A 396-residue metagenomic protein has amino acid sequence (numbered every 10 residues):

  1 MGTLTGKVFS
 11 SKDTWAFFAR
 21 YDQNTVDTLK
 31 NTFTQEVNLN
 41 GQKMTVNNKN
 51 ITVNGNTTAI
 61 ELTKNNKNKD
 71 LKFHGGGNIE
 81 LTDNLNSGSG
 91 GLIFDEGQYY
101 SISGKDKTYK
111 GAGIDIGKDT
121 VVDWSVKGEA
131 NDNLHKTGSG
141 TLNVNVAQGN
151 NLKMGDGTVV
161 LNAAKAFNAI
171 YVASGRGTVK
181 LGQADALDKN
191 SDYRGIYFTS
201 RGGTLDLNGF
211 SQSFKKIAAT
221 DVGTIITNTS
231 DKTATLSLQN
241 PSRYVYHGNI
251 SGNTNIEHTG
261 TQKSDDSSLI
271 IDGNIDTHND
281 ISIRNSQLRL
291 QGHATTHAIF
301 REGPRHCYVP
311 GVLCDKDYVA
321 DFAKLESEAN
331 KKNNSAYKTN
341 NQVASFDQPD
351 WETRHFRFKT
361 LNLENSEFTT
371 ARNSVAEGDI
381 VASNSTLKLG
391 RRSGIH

Functional and structural regions predicted by a protein language model:
M1-L62, K67-N78, T295, C307-D317: Outer-membrane translocation/initiation segment of Type V secreted surface proteins
M1-T14, Y21-Q23, K69-V146, Q183-N274 (+4 more regions): Extracellular, surface-exposed repeat architectures
N133-H135, N150-K153, A169-Y171, N279-I281 (+1 more regions): His/acidic/aromatic-lined binding-pocket segments of jelly-roll/cupin-type domains and related regulatory beta-sandwich
G140, M154-N162, A173-G177, D265-S267 (+1 more regions): Glycine- and acidic-residue-biased ligand/ion/polar-headgroup-sensing regions
V144-V146, N151-L152, N162-A164, I275: Short, recurrent motifs enriched in small/polar residues
V160, K165-A169, L187, S282 (+3 more regions): Beta-strand-dominated lipid-handling architectures at cellular/organellar boundaries
A166, Y171-A186: Acidic/polar, low-complexity linker and loop regions
R284-K324: Internal, charge-rich low-complexity segments
